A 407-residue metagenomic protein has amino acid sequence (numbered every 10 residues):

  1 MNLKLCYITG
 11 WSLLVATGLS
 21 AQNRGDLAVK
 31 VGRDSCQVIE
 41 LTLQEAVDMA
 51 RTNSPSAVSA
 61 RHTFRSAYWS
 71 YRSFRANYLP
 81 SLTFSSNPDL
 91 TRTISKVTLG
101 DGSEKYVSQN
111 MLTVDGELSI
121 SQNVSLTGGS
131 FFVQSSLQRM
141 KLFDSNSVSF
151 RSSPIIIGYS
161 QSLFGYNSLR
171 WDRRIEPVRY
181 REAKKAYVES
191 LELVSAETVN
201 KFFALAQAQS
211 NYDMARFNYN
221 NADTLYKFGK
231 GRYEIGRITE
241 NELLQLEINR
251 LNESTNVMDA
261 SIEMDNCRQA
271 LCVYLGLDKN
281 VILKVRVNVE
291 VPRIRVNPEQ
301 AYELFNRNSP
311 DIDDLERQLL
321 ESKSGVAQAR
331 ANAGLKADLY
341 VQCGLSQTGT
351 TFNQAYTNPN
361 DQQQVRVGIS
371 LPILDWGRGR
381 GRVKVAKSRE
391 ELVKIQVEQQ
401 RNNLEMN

Functional and structural regions predicted by a protein language model:
M1-V29: Bacterial Sec-dependent N-terminal signal peptides
A16, T127, Y274-D278: Phosphate/oxyanion-binding loops and surfaces in catalytic or ligand/nucleic-acid-binding neighborhoods
A21-T113, F164, S168-W171, I175-P177 (+4 more regions): Bacterial Sec-pathway N-terminal export signals of envelope proteins
L27-V38, S85-Y159, V285-R295, A327 (+1 more regions): Small/polar, glycine/serine/threonine/aspartate-rich low-complexity segments that form flexible
D34, L41, R174-N306: Periplasmic alpha-helical coiled-coil/stalk elements that build and connect Gram-negative outer-membrane
V58-H62, R75-A76, V124-F150, L163-L191 (+6 more regions): Sec/SRP-type N-terminal targeting helices
A260, P310, V393: Metallo-beta-lactamase
